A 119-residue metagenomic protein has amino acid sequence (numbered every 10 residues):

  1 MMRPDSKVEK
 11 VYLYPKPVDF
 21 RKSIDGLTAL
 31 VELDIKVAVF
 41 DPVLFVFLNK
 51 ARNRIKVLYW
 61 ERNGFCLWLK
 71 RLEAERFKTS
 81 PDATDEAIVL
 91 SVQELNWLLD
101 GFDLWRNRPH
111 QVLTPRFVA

Functional and structural regions predicted by a protein language model:
M1-A119: Polybasic/polar functional segments that serve as interface/processing modules
